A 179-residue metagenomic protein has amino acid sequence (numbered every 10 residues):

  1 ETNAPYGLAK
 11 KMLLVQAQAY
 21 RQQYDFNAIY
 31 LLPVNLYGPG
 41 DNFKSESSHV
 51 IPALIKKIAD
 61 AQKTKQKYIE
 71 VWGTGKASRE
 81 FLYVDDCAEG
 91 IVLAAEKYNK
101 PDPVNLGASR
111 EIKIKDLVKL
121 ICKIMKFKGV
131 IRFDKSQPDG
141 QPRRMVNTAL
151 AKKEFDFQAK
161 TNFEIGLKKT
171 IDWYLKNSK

Functional and structural regions predicted by a protein language model:
E1-Y37, D41-E46: Catalytic helix-loop patch of NAD(P)-dependent Rossmann-fold dehydrogenases
K11-Q18, I51-K56, A88-E89, K115: Conserved active-site helix of classical SDR/Rossmann-fold NAD(P)-dependent CH-OH oxidoreductases
Y24-D25, L54, K65: Short loop/turn elements that form and flank the Walker-type P-loop nucleotide-binding site in RecA-like NTPase cores
S47-H49, A149-L150: Short, hinge-like loop/turn segments at secondary-structure boundaries
D60-K179: C-terminal substrate-binding subdomain of Rossmann-fold SDR/epimerase-dehydratase oxidoreductases
